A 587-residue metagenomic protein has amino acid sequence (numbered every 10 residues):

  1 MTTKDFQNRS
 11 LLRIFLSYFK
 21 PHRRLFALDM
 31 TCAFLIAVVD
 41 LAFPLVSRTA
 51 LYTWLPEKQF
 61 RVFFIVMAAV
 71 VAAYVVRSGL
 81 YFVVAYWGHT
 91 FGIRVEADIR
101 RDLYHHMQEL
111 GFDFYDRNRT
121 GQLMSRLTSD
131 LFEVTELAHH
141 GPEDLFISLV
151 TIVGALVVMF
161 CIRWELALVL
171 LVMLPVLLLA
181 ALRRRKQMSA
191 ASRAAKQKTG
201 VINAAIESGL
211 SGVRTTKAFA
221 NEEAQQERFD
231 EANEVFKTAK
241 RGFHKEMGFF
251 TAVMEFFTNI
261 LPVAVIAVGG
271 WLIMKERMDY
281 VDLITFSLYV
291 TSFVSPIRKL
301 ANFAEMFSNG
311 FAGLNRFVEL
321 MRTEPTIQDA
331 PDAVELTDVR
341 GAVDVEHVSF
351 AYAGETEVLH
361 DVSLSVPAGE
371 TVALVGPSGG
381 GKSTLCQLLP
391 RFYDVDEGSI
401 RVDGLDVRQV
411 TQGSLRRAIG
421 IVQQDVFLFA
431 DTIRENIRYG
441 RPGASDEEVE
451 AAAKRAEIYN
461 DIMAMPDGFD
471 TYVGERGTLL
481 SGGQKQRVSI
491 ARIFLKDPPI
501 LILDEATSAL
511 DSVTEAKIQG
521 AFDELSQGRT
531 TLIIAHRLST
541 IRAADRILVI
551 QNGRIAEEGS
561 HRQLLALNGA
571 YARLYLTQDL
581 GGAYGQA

Functional and structural regions predicted by a protein language model:
L11, F19, V84, G88-G92 (+2 more regions): Juxtamembrane loop-to-helix connectors within ABC transporter transmembrane domains
K20, F26-L80, W87, F160-E165 (+1 more regions): Transmembrane helix-loop-helix hairpins at lipid-water interfaces of multipass membrane proteins, especially the type-1
P21-R24, F112-D113, S129-A138, P142 (+8 more regions): An intracellular "coupling" helix at the cytosolic face of ABC transporter transmembrane type-1 domains
T31, L35, V39-F43, L80 (+3 more regions): Hydrophobic alpha-helical transmembrane segments of ABC transporter permease domains
P56-V66, V158-V172, E246-N315, L320-M321: Helix-loop-helix
L103, M107, T216, F317 (+1 more regions): Helix-loop junctions and hydrophobic alpha-helical segments within the transmembrane domains of large membrane
M107, F229, F317, V345-H347: Conserved catalytic Walker-motif region of ABC-type ATPase nucleotide-binding domains
D329-A330, L336-A587: ABC-type nucleotide-binding domain
